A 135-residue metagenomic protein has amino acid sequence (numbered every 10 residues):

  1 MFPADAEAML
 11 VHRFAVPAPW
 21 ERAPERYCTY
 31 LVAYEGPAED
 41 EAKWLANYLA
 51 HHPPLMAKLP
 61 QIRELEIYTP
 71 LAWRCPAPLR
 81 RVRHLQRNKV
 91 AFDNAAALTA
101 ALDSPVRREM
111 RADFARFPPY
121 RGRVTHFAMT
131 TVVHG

Functional and structural regions predicted by a protein language model:
M1-G135: Macromolecular interaction modules
